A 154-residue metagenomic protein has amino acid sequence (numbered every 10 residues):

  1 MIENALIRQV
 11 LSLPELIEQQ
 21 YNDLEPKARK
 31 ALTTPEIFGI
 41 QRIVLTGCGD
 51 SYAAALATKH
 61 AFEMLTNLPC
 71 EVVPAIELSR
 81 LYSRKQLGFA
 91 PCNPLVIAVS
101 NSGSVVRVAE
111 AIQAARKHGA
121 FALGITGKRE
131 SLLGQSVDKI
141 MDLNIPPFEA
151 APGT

Functional and structural regions predicted by a protein language model:
M1-G39, A122, A151: Cofactor-/ligand-binding subdomain signature composed of acidic, glycine-rich, tryptophan-containing flexible loops
F38-T154: Glycine-rich phosphate-binding loops that contact phosphosugars or nucleotide phosphates
